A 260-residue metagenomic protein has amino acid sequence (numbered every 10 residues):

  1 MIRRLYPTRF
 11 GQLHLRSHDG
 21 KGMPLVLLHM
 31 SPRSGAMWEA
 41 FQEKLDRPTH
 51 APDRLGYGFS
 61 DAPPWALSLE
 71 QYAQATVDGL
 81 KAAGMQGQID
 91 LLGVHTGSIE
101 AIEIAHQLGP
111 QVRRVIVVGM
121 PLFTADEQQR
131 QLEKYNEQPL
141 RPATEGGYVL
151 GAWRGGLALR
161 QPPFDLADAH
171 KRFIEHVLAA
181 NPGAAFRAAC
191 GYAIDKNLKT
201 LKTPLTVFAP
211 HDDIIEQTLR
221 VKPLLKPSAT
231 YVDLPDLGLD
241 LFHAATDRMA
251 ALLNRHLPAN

Functional and structural regions predicted by a protein language model:
M1-L25, D46-R47, A169, H243-A244 (+1 more regions): Alpha/beta-hydrolase fold catalytic core
R9-D61: Conserved HGGG/HGGXW glycine-rich cap/lid loop of the alpha/beta-hydrolase fold
L27-M30, H95, P210: Glycine-rich His-Gly loop
M37-E39, S60-A66, D126-Q128, T218-L219: Conserved catalytic-core motifs of eukaryotic protein kinase domains, centered on the activation segment
A40, H50-T96: Active-site loop/oxyanion-hole signature of alpha/beta-hydrolase fold enzymes
I102-Q107, V112-T144: Flexible "cap/lid" loop of the alpha/beta hydrolase fold
E127, A143-K199: Conserved alpha/beta-hydrolase catalytic His-Asp/Glu region
L205-H243: Conserved loop-alpha-helix segment in the C-terminal half of the alpha/beta-hydrolase fold that carries the catalytic
